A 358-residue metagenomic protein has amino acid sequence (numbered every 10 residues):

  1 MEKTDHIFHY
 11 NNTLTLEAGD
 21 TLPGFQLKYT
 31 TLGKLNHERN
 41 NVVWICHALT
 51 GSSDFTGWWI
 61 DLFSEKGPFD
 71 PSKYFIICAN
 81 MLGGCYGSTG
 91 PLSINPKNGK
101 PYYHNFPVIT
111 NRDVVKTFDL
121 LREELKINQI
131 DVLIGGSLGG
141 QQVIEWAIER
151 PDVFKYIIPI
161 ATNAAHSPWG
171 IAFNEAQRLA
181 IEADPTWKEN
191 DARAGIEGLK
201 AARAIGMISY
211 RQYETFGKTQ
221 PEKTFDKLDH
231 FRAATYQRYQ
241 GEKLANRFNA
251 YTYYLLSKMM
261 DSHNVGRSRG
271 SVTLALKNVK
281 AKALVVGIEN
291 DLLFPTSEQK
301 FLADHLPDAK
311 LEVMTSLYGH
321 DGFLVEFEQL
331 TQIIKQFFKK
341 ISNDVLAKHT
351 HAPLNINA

Functional and structural regions predicted by a protein language model:
M1-V42: Catalytic-loop region of hydrolases
T30-P96: N-terminal cap/lid subdomain of alpha/beta-hydrolase-fold enzymes
P101, N105, R112-V132: Conserved acidic catalytic loop of the alpha/beta-hydrolase fold
Q129-P168: Conserved hydrolase catalytic core segment
V153-K155, P159-K243: Alpha/beta-hydrolase-fold enzymes
S268-V272, A281, P295-D304: Short alpha-helix in the alpha/beta-hydrolase fold that links the catalytic acid
V279, V285-G287: Short beta-strand/loop motif that positions the catalytic acidic residue of the alpha/beta-hydrolase fold
K300-F301, D308-A358: Catalytic active-site module of serine/aspartate enzymes centered on a nucleophile-bearing elbow/loop
